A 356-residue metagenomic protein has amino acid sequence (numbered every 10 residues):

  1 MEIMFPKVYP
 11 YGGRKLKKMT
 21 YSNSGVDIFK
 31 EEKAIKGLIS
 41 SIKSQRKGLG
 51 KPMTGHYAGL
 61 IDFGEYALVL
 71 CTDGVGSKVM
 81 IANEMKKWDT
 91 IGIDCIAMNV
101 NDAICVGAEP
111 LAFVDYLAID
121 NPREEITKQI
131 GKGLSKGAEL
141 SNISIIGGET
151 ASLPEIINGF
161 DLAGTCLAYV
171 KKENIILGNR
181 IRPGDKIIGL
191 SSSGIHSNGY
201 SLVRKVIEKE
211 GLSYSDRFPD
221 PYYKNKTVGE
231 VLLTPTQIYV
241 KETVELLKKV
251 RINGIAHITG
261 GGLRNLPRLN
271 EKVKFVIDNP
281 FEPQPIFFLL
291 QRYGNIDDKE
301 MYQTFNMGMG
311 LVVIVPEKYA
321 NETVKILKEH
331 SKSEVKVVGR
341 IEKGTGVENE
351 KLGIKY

Functional and structural regions predicted by a protein language model:
M1-M4: Methionine residue identity
G12-G13: Residue-identity detector for glycine
L16-Q45: N-terminal amphipathic/basic leader segments beginning at the initiator methionine
K17-G25, I126-S144, I157-F160, P221-L233 (+1 more regions): Glycine-/charge-enriched secondary-structure boundary and capping motifs
G37-S193: Glycine-rich phosphate/pyrophosphate-binding loop regions near the starts of catalytic domains
T72, N174-K224, V228: Short, acidic (Asp/Glu-rich) active-site segment that either coordinates a divalent metal cofactor
V75-K78, K171-N174, I195-S197, L263 (+2 more regions): Short, acidic Gly/Pro/Ser/Thr-rich loop/turn segments
